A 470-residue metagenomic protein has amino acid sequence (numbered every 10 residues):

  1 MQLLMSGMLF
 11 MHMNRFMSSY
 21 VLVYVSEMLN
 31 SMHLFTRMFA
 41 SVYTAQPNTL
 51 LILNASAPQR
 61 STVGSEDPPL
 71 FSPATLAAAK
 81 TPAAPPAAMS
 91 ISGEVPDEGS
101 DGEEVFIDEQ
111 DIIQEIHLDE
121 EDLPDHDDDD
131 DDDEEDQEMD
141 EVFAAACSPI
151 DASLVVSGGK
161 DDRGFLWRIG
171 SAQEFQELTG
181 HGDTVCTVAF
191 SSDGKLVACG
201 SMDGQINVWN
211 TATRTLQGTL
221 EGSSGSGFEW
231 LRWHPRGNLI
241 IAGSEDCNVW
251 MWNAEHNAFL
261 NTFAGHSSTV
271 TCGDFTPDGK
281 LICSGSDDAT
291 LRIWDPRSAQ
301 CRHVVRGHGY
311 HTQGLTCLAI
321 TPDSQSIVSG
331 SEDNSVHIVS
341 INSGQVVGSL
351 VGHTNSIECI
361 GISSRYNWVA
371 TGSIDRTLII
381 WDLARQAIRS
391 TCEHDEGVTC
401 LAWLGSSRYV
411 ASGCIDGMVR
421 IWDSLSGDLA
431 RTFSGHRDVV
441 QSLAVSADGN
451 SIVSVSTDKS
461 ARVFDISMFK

Functional and structural regions predicted by a protein language model:
G7, F39, L50-L53, P58-D140: Intrinsically disordered terminal extensions that flank WD40 beta-propeller domains in eukaryotic WD-repeat scaffold
E138-V142, T179-V185, E221-F228, A264-V270 (+4 more regions): WD40/WD-repeat beta-propeller blade N-cap
A146-A152, A189-G194, R232-G237, D274-K280 (+4 more regions): Loop/turn segments within WD40 beta-propeller blades
G158-D161, G200-D203, G243-D246, G285-D288 (+4 more regions): Conserved strand-to-loop turn within each blade of WD40 beta-propeller repeats
G164-W167, I206-W209, V249-W252, G273 (+5 more regions): WD40-repeat beta-propellers
I169-S171, T211-T213, A254-H256, P296-A299 (+4 more regions): Short loop/turn segments that connect beta-strands within beta-propeller blades
